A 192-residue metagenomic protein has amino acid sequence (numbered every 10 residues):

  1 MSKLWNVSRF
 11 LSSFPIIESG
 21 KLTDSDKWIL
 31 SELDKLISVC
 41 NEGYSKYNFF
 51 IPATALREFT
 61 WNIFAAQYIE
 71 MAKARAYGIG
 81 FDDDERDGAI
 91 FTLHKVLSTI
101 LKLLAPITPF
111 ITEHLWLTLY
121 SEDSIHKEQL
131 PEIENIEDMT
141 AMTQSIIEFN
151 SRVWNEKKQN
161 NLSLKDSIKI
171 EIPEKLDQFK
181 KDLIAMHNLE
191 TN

Functional and structural regions predicted by a protein language model:
M1-N192: Feature 926 captures the class I aminoacyl-tRNA synthetase adenylation module centered on the KMSKS loop
